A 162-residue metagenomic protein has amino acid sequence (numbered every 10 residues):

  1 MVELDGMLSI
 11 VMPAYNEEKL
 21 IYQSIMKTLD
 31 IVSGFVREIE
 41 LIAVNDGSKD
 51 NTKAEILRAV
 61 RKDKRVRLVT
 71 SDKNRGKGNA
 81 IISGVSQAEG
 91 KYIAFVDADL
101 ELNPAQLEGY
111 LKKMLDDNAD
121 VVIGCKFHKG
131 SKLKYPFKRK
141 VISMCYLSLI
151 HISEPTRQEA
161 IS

Functional and structural regions predicted by a protein language model:
M1-D30: N-proximal low-complexity "stem/linker" segments adjacent to membrane-targeting elements
A14-Y15, V44-D46, S71, I152: Conserved sequence signature across two-component system core domains
E17-L20, S48, K77, N103: Donor nucleotide-sugar binding loop of glycosyltransferases
K19-Q23, D50-A59: Acidic helix N-cap motif at the loop->helix transition within catalytic regions of sugar-transfer enzymes
V32, I56-V60, M114: Conserved hydrophobic residues forming the short capping helix/wall of the S-adenosyl-L-methionine
I39-A43, K53-Q87: Conserved donor nucleotide-binding strand/loop of the catalytic core
N45-A54, L100: A conserved acidic beta->alpha catalytic loop
S71-Q87, Y92-F95, P104-R157: Acceptor/aglycone-binding surface of glycosyltransferases and processive sugar-polymer synthases
